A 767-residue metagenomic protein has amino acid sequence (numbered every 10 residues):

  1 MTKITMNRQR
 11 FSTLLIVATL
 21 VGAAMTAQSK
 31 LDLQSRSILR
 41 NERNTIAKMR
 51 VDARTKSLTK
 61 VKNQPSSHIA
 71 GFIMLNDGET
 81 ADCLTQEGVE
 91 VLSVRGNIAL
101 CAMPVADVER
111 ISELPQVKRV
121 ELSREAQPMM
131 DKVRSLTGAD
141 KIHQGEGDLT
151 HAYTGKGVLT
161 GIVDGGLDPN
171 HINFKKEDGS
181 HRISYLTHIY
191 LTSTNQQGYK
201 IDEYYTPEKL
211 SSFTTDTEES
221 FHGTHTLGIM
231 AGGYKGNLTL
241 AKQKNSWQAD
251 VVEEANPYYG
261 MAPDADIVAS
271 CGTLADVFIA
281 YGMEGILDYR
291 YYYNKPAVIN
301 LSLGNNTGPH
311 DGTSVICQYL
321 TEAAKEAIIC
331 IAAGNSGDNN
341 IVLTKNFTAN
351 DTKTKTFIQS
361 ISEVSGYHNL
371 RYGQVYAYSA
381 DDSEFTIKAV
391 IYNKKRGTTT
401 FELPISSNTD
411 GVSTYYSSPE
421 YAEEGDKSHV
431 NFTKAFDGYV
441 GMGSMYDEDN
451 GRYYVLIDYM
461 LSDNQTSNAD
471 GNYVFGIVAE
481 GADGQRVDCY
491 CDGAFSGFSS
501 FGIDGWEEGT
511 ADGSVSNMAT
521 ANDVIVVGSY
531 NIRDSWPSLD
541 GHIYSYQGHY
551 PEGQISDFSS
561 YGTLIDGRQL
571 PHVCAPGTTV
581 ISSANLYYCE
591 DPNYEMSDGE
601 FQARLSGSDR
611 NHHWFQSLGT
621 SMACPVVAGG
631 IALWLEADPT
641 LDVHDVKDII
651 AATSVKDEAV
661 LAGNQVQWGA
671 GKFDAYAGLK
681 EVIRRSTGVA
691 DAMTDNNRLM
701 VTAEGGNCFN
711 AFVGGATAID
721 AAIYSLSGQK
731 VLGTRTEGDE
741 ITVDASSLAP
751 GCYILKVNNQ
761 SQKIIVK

Functional and structural regions predicted by a protein language model:
M25-H151, L159, I172: Autoinhibitory N-terminal propeptides
K56-K60, Q64-H68, N339-F385, A675-G688: Secreted peptidase-domain scaffold signal
T59-V61, W247-Q248, P296-N305, E326-A327 (+4 more regions): C-terminal subdomain of the subtilisin-like protease fold in secreted/lumenal serine endopeptidases
E146-F278, N294, A324, N340-I341 (+7 more regions): Subtilisin-like serine protease catalytic core
L167-G228, G236-Q248, G260, G397-S496 (+2 more regions): Active-site core segment of subtilase-fold serine proteases
L227, S270-T273, E284-A297, Y372-T398 (+1 more regions): Hydrolase catalytic cores
G272-F347, E363-E384, Y392-G397, S406-D523 (+2 more regions): Substrate-binding/access-modulating region of protease and related hydrolase catalytic domains
A690-K767: C-terminal outer-membrane/trafficking sorting elements
